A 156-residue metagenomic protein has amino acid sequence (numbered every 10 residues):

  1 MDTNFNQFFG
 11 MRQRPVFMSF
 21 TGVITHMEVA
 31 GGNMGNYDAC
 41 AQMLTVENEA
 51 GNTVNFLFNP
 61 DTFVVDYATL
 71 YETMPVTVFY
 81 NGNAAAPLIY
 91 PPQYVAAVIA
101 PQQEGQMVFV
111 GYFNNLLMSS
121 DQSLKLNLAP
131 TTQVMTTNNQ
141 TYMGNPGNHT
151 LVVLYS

Functional and structural regions predicted by a protein language model:
M1-M43, V65-N127, T137-S156: Short, flexible, surface-exposed loop segments at domain boundaries
V46-N48: Beta-propeller blade-edge and WD-like acidic-aromatic loop motif
A50-A68, T132-Q140: A cross-kingdom feature marking solvent-exposed beta-strand/loop segments within repeated, beta-rich binding/scaffold
